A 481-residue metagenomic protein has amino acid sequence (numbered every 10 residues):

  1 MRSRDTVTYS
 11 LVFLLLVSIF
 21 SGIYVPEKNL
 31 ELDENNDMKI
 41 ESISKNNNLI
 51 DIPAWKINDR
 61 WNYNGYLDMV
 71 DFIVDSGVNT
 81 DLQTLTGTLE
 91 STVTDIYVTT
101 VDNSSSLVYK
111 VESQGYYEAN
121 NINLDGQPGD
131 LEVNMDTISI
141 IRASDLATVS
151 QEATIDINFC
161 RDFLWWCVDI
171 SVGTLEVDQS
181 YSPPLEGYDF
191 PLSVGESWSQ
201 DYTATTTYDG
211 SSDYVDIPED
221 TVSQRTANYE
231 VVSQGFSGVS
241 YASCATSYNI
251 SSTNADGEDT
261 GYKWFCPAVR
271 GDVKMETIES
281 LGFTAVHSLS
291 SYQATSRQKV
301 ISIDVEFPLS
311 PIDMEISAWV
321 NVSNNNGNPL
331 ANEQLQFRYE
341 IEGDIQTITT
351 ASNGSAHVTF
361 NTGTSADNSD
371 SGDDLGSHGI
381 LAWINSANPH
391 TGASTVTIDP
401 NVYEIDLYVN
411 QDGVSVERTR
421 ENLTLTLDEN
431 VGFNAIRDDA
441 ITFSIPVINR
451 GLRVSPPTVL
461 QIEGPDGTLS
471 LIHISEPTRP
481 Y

Functional and structural regions predicted by a protein language model:
M1-N62, C244-I250, T295-V300, A318-V322 (+8 more regions): Secretory targeting signatures
L30-T137, A153-E306, T397-N401: Acidic, serine/threonine-rich low-complexity disordered tracts
D59, E196, M314-I316, E333 (+1 more regions): Surface-exposed loop/turn positions
D189, I345-T349, F433, L471: Beta-strand-rich interaction surfaces with strong enrichment in secreted/lumenal proteins
G271, Y292-V409, G413, N449 (+2 more regions): The feature marks long extracellular or luminal low-complexity segments
F307-M314, E417-R418, L425, G432-D439: Short, solvent-exposed loop/linker segments at the N-terminal edge of repeated beta-sheet extracellular domains
I472-Y481: Single conserved hydrophobic/aromatic residue that forms the stacking wall/gate of nucleotide- or nucleobase-binding
